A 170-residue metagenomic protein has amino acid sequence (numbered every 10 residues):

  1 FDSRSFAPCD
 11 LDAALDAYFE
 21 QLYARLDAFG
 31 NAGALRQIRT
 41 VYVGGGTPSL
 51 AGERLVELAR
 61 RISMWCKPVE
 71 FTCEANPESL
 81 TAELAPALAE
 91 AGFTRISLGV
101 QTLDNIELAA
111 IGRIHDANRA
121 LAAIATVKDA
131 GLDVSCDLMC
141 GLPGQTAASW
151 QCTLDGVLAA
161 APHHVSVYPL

Functional and structural regions predicted by a protein language model:
D2-A32, I38-L170: Conserved non-cysteine loop/helix-boundary elements of the Radical SAM core domain that shape
